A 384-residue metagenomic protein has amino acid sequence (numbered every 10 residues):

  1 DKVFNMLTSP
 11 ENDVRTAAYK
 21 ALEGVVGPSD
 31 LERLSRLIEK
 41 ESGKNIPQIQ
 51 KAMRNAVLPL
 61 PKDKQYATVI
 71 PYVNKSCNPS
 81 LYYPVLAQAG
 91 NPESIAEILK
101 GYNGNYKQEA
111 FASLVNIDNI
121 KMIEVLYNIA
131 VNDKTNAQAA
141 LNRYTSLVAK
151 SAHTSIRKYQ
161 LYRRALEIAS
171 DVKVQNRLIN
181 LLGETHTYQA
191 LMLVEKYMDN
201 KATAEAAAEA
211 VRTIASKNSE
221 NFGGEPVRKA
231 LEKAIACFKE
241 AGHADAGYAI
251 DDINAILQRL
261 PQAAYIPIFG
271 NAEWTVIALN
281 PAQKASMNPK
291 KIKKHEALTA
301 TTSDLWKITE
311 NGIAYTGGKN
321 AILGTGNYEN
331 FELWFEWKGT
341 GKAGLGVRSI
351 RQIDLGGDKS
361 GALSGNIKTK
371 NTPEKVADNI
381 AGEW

Functional and structural regions predicted by a protein language model:
D1-N5, R15-G27, R36, I46-L60 (+12 more regions): Structural detector for internal amphipathic alpha-helices that build alpha-solenoid repeat scaffolds
D30-L37, Q65-V69, R157-Y162, E225-I235: HEAT/HEAT-like alpha-solenoid repeats
K201, N221, I322-T325: Soluble non-cytosolic domains of exported or imported proteins
Q258-W384: Carbohydrate-interacting regions of secretory-pathway proteins
